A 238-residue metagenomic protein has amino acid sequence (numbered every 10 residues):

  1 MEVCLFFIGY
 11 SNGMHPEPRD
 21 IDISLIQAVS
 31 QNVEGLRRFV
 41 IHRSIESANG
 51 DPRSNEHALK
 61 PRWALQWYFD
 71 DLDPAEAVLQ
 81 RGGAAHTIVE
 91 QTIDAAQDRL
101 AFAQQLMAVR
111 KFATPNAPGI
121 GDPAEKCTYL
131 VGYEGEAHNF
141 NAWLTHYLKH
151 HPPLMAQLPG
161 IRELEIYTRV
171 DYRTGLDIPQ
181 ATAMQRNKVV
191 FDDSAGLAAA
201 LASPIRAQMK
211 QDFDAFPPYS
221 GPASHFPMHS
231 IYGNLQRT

Functional and structural regions predicted by a protein language model:
M1-T238: Macromolecular interaction modules
